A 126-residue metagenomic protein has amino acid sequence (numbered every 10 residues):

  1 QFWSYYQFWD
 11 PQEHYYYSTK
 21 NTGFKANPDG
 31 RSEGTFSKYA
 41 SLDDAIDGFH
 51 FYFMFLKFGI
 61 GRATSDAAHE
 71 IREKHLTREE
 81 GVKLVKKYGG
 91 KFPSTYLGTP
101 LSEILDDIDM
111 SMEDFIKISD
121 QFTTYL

Functional and structural regions predicted by a protein language model:
Q1-L126: Nucleotide-activated chemistry modules centered on ATP-dependent adenylation/adenylyltransferase
